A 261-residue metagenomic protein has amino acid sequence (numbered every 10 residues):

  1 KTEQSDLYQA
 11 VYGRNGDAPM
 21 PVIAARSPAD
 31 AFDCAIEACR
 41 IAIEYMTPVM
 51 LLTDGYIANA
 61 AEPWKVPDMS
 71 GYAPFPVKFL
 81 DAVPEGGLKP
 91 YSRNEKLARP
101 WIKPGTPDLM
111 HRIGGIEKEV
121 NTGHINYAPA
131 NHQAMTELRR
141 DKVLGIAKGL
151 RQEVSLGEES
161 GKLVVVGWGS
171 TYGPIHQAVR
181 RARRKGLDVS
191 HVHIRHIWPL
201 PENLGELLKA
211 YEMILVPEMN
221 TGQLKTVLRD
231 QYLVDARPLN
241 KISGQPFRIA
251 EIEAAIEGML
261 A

Functional and structural regions predicted by a protein language model:
K1, Y12, P21, I146-G149: Contiguous N-terminal and early-domain "leader" segments and peripheral loops that mark the onset or edge of a domain
K1-D17, T226, D230: Flexible glycine/proline-rich, aromatic-decorated loop/lid segments
E3-D6, P19, L109, G149-R151: Generic structural motif recognizing short loop/turn segments at the entrances and edges of beta-strands
S5-L7, A25, A35: Short secondary-structure boundary micro-motifs
G16-P19, V120: Flexible glycine/proline-enriched surface loops and loop-helix/loop-strand junctions
P21-S27, V164-V166: Short, well-ordered beta-strand elements within core beta-sheets of diverse protein domains
A29-F32: Active-site glycine- and acidic-residue-rich loops that bind and position anionic ligands or nucleotide-like cofactors
C34, C39-A261: Flexible, low-complexity linker and terminal segments
